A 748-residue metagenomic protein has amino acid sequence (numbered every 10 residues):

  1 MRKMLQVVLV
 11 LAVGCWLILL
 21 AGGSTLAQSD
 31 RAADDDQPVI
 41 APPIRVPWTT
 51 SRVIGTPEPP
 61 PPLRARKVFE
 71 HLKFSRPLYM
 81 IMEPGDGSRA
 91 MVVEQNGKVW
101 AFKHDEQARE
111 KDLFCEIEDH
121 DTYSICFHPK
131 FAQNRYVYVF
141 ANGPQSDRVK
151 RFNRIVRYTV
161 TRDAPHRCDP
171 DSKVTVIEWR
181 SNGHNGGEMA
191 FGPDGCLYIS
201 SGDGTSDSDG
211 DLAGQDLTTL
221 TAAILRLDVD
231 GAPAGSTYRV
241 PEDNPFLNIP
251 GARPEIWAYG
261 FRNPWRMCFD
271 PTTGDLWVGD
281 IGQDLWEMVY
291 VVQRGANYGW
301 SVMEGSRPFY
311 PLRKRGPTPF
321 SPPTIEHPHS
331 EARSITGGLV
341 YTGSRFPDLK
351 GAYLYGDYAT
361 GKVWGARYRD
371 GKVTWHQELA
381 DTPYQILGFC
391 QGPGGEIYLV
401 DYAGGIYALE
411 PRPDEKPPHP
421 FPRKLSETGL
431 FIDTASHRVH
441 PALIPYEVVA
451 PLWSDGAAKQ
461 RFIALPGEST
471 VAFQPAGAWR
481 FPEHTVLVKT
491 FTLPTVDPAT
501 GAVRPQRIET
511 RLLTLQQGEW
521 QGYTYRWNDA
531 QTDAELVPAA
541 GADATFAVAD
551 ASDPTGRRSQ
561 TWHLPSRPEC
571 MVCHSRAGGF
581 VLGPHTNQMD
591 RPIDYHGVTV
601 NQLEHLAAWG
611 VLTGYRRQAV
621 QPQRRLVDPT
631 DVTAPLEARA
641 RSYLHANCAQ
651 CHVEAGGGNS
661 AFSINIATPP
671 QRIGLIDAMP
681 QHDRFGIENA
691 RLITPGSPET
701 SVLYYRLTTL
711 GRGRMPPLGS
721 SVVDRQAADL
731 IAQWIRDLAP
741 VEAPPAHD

Functional and structural regions predicted by a protein language model:
V8-A21: Bacterial N-terminal signal peptides
Q28-S208, R266-F269, T273-G282, E331-G371 (+7 more regions): Acidic, Gly/Ser/Thr-rich repeat motifs that build Ca2+-stabilized beta-propeller blades
G55-L72, Q107-D119, Y158-N182, T219-N263 (+3 more regions): Blade-edge beta-strand/turn elements of extracellular beta-propeller and related beta-sheet repeat scaffolds
Q95-K98, G143, V160, W179-N182 (+10 more regions): Glycine-rich, acidic and aromatic/proline-enriched surface loops and short helix-turn segments that act as binding
S236-R239, Y290-V291, N297-L312, G361-E410 (+1 more regions): Extended hydrophobic/aromatic segments used for targeting, binding, or gating
V240, R412, F421-F473, T492-P494 (+1 more regions): Conserved small-residue
P322-G405, E699-A739: Extracellular low-complexity, Gly/Ser/Thr-rich intrinsically disordered linkers and protease-sensitive activation/hinge
P383-Q385, Y398, Y407, A499-H747: Sequence context surrounding c-type heme c attachment/ligation sites in exported
